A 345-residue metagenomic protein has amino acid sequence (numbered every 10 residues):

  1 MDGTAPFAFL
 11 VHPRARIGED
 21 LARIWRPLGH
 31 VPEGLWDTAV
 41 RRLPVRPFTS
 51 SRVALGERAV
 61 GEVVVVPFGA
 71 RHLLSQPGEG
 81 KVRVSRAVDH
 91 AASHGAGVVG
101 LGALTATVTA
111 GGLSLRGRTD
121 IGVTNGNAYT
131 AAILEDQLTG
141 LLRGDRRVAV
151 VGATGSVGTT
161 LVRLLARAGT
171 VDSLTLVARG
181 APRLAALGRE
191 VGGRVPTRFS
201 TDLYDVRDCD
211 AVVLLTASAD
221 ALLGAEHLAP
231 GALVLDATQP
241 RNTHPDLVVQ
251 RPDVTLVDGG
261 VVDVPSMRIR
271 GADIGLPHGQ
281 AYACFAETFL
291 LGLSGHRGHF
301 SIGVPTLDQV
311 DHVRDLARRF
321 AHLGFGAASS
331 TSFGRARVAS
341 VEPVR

Functional and structural regions predicted by a protein language model:
D2-L10, L21-W36, V40, P44-E57 (+3 more regions): Adenosine-phosphate binding glycine-rich loop
V31, A87-H90, H94, L141 (+7 more regions): Change "in soluble alpha/beta enzymes" to "in soluble alpha/beta proteins
S51-R143, A272-G279, S294: Glycine/serine-rich phosphate-binding loop and adjoining beta1-alpha1 elements at the start of nucleotide-handling
A103-A106, A128-Y129, R179, Q239 (+1 more regions): Short, ordered loop/turn segments at secondary-structure junctions
A106-G111, A181-A186, N242-P245: Short, charged/polar "capping" segments at the starts of alpha-helices and the immediately preceding loops
A131, G155-L161, D220-L222: Short glycine/serine/threonine-rich phosphate/pyrophosphate-binding segments that cradle anionic phosphate groups
L142-L214: Glycine-rich phosphate/diphosphate-binding loop of Rossmann-like nucleotide-binding domains
R194-R268: Rossmann-like adenosine-cofactor binding region
